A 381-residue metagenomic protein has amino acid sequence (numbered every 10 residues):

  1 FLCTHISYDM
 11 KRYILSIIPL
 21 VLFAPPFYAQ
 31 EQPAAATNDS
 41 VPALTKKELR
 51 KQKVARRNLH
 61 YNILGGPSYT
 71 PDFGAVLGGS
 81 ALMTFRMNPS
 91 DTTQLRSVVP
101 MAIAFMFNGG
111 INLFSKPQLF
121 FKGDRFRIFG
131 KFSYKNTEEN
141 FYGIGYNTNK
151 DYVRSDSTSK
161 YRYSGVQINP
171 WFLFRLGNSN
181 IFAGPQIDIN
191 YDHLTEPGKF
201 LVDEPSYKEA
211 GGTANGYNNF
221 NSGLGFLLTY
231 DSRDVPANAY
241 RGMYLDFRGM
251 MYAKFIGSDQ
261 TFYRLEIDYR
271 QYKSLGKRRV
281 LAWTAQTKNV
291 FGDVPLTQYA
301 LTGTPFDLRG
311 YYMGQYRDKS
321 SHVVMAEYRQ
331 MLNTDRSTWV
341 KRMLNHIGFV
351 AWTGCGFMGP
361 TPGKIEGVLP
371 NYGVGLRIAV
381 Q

Functional and structural regions predicted by a protein language model:
K47-L59, M87-R96, K122-R127, G177-N180 (+5 more regions): Short loop/turn motifs that connect adjacent beta-strands in outer-membrane beta-barrel proteins
K53-I63, S68-G216, G314-Q315: Gram-negative/organellar outer-membrane beta-barrel architecture
L59-Y61, F73-L77, L95-S97, G109-L113 (+9 more regions): Residues that define the transmembrane beta-barrel architecture of outer-membrane proteins
H60-Y69, Q94-F107, L113, M243-F255 (+3 more regions): Transmembrane beta-strand segments that form the barrel wall of outer-membrane beta-barrel proteins
Y61-I63, S97-M101, F126-F132, I181-P185 (+7 more regions): Transmembrane beta-strands of outer-membrane beta-barrel proteins
L77-P89, L113-I128, F226-L227, R264-S274 (+2 more regions): Feature captures outer-membrane beta-barrel proteins of Gram-negative bacteria and organelles
T84-N88, A102-N108, K135-E139, N190-L194 (+6 more regions): Sequence/structural signature of outer-membrane beta-barrel proteins
L224, T229, R233-M343: C-terminal outer-membrane beta-barrel translocator/porin domains of Gram-negative envelope proteins and their
